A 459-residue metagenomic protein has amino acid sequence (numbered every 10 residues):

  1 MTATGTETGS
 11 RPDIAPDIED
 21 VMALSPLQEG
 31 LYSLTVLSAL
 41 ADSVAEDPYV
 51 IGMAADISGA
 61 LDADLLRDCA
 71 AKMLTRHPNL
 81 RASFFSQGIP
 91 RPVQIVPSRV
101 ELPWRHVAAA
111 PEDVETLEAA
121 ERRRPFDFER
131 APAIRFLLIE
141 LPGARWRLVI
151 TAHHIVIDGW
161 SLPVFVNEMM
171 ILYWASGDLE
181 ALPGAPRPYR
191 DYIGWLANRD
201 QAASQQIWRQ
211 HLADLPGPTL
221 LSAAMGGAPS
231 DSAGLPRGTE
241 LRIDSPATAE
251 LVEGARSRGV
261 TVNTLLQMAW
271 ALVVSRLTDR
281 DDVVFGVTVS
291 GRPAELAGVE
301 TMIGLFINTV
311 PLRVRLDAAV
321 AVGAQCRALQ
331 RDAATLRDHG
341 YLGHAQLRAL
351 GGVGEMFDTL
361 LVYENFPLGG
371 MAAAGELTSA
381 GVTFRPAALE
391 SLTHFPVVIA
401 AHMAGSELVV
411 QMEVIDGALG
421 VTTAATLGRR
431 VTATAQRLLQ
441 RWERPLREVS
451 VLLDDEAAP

Functional and structural regions predicted by a protein language model:
T2-D42, R67-D113, R130-P132, N167 (+3 more regions): Short amphipathic alpha-helices and their capping loops
A3-T6, S10, I14-E19, S58-T75 (+4 more regions): A short, small/polar-residue-rich loop/turn motif at beta-strand boundaries within alpha/beta enzyme cores
D17-A23, A39-V50, R67, P78-N79 (+6 more regions): His-Asp-centered acyl/peptidyl-transfer active-site segments
E19-V36, E112-E118, L162-P163, A202 (+7 more regions): AMP-binding/adenylate-forming domain of the ANL superfamily
V21, Y32-S33, A71, I139-P188 (+1 more regions): Active-site-proximal acidic secondary-structure segment that organizes catalysis
S43-V50, P97-S98, V149, P186 (+3 more regions): Short, flexible turn/loop "capping" segments at secondary-structure junctions
L80-F84, M169-P188, H211-L220, L336-D338 (+3 more regions): A short N-terminal helical cap/helix-turn-helix that marks the beginning of AMP-binding/adenylate-forming
F84-G88, L138-P142, N365, A401-G405: Short, low-complexity Ser/Thr-rich regulatory SLiMs
